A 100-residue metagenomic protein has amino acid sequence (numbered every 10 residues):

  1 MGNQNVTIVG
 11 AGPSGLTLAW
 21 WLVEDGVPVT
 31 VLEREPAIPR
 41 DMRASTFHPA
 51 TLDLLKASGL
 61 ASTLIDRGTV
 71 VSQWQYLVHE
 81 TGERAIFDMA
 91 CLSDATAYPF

Functional and structural regions predicted by a protein language model:
M1-F100: Core Rossmann-like FAD-binding/catalytic domain of the broad FAD-dependent monooxygenase superfamily
